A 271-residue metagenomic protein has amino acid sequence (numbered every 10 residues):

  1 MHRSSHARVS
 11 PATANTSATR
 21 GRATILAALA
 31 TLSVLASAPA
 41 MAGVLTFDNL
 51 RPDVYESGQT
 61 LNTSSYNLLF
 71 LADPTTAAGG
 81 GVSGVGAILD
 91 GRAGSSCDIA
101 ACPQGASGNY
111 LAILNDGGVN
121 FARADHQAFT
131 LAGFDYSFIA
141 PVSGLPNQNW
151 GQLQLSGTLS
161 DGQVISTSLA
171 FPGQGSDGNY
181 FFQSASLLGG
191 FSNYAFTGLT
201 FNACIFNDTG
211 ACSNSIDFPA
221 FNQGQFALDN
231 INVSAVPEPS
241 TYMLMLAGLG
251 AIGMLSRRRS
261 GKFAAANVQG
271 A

Functional and structural regions predicted by a protein language model:
M1-G21, A266-A271: N-terminal secretory signal peptides that target proteins for export/translocation
R20-T31: Sec-dependent N-terminal signal peptides
L32-V44, G224-L255: Short, threonine-centered small-residue motifs that mark membrane-proximal processing/anchoring sites and TM-junction
G43-A122, H126: N-terminal targeting leaders for non-cytosolic proteins
L45, N49-R51, L61, G157-A235: Terminal, low-complexity interaction segments
H126-G133: Extended extracellular/luminal ectodomain segments enriched in beta-structured repeat modules
S137-W150: Extended, low-complexity, turn-rich repeat/linker tracts enriched in Gly/Pro/Ser/Thr and Asp/Glu that occur
M254-A271: C-terminal membrane-anchoring or membrane-association module
